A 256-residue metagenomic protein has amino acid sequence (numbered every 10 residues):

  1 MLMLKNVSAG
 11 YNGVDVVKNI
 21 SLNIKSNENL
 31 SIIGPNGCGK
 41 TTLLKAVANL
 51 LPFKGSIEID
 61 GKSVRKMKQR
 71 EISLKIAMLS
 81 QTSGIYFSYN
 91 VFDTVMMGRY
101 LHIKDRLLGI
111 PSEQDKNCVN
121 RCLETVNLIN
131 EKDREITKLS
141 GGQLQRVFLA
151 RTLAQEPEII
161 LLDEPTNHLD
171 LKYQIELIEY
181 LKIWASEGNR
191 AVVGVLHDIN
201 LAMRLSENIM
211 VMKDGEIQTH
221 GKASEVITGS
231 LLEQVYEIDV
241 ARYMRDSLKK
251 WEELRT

Functional and structural regions predicted by a protein language model:
I33-P35: The feature captures the beta-strand-to-loop junction immediately N-terminal to the Walker
G55-S63, I72: Conserved ABC transporter NBD signature motif
M96, P111-E131: Conserved ABC ATPase "signature" region
E135-L139, Q143: Conserved ABC ATPase signature
E156: Conserved catalytic motifs of ABC-family nucleotide-binding domains
I160-E164: Catalytic Walker B motif of ABC-type/P-loop ATPase nucleotide-binding domains
D214-G215: Conserved ABC ATPase "signature" C-loop
